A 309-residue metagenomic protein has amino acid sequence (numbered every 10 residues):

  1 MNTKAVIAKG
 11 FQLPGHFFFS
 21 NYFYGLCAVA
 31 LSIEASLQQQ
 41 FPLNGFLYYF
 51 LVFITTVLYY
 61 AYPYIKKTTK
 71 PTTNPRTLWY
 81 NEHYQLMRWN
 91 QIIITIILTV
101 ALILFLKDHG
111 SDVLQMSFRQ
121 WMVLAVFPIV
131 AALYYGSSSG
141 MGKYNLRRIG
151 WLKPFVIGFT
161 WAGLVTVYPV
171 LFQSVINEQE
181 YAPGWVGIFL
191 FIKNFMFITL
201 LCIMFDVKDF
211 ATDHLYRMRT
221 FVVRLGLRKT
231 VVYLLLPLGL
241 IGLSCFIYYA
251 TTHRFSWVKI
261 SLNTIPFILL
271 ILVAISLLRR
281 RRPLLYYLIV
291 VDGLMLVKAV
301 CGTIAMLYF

Functional and structural regions predicted by a protein language model:
N2, V6-Q39, L43-V52, R224 (+2 more regions): Catalytic cores of Mg2+-dependent Asp-rich isoprenoid enzymes
A5-L26, T68-T95, V113-R119, Y135-F159 (+3 more regions): Interhelical loop and helix-boundary elements at the membrane-water interface of polytopic inner-membrane proteins
V29, I33, V52-T69, F127-Y135 (+1 more regions): Central hydrophobic cores of alpha-helical transmembrane segments in multi-pass inner-membrane proteins across all
A30-L51, I103-W121, T166-I192, I247-V258 (+1 more regions): Helix-coil boundary and interhelical linker segments in multi-pass alpha-helical membrane proteins
S36, Q40, P63, K67 (+6 more regions): Membrane-water interface at transmembrane helix exits
L43-Y62, A125-I129, A182-M204: Membrane-embedded alpha-helical segments that form the functional core of polytopic membrane enzymes, especially those
V52-N74, F197-V222: Acidic (Asp/Glu-rich) catalytic motifs at the cytosolic membrane interface
Q91-S139, L235-R282: Transmembrane helix-loop-helix
